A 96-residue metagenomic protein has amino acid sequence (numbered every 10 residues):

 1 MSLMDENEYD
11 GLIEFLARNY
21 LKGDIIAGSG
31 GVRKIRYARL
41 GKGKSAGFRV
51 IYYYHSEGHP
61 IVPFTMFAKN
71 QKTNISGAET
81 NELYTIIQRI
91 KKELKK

Functional and structural regions predicted by a protein language model:
M1-K34: N-terminal first-folded block
M1-S2, L40, S56, Q88: Residue-level marker of positions within ordered structural domains that often coincide with functionally constrained
E6-Y9, S45, T80, Y84: Amphipathic alpha-helical transducer elements in NTP-driven molecular machines
K22-M66, Q71: Basic/aromatic recognition patch in beta-strand/loop cores that engages polyanionic ligands
Y54-K96: Enriched for short, Lys/Arg-rich terminal
